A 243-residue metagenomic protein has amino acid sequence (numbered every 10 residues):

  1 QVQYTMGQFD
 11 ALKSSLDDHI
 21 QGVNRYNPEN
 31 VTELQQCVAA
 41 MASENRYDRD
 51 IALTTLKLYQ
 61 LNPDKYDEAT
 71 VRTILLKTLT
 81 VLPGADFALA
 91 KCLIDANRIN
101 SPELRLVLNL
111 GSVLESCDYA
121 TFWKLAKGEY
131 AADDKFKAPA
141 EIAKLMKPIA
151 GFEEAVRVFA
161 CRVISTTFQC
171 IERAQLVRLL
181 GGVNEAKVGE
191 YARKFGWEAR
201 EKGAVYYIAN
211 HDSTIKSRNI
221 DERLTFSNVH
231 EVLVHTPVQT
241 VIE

Functional and structural regions predicted by a protein language model:
Q1-Y47, L61-T73, K77-E243: Charged, E/D/K/R/S-rich low-complexity terminal regions of large eukaryotic assembly subunits
